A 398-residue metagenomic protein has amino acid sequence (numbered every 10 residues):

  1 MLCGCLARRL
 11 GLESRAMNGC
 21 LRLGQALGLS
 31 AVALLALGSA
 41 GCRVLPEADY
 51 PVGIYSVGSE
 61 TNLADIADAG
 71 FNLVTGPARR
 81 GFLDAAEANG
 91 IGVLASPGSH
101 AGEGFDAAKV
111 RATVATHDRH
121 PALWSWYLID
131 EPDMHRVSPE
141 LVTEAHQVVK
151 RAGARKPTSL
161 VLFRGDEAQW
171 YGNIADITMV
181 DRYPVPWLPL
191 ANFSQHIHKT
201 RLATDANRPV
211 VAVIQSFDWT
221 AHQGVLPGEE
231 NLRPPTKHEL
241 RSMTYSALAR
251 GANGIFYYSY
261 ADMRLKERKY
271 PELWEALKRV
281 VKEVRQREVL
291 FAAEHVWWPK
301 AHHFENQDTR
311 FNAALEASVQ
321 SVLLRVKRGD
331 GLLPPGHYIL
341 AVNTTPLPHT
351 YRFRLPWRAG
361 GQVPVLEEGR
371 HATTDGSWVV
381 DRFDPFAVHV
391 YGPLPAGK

Functional and structural regions predicted by a protein language model:
C3-C5, C20: Cysteine-centered motifs
L10-L29: Bacterial N-terminal signal peptides that target proteins for export
A26-G38: Bacterial N-terminal signal peptides
C42-G361, E367-A396: Glycan-processing catalytic domains of CAZymes
